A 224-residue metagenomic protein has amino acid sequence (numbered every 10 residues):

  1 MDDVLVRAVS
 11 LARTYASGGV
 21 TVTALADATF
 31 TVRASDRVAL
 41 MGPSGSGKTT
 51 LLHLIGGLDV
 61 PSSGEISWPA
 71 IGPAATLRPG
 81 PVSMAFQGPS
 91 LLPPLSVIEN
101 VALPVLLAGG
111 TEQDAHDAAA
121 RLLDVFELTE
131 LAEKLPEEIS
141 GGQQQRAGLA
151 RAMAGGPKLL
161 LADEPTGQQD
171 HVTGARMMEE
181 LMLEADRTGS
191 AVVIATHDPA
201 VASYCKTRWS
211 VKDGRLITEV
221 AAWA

Functional and structural regions predicted by a protein language model:
G19-V20, A70-S83: ABC ATPase NBD coupling module
G56: Helix-to-loop junction immediately C-terminal to a conserved catalytic motif
L95-A102: Short coil-to-helix segment of the ABC ATPase nucleotide-binding domain corresponding to the Q-loop/switch region
Q113-E130: Conserved ABC ATPase "signature" region
L128, A132, A152-M153: ABC ATPase C-loop
K134-E137, G155, T188: Conserved signature/switch motifs of ABC ATPase nucleotide-binding domains
L135-I139, Q143-Q145: Conserved ABC ATPase signature
L160-D163: Catalytic Walker B motif of ABC-type/P-loop ATPase nucleotide-binding domains
